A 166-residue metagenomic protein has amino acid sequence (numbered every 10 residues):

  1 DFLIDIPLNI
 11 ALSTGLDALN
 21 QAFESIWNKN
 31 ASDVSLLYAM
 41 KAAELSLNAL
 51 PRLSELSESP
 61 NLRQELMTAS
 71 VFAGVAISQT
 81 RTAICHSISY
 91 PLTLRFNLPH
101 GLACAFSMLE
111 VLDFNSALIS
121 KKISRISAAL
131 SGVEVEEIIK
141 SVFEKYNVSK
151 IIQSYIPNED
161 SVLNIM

Functional and structural regions predicted by a protein language model:
D1-T80: Carboxylate- and glycine-rich phosphate/diphosphate-binding segment that chelates Mg2+/Mn2+
G15, Y38, A42, L62-E65 (+6 more regions): Residue-level detector of well-ordered alpha-helical segments, enriched for hydrophobic/aromatic packing positions
L19-F23, L66-G74, I88, M108 (+3 more regions): Short alpha-helical scaffolding segments that buttress acidic/His motifs in well-ordered protein cores
A31-S32, A83, P99, E134 (+1 more regions): Secondary-structure junction/capping motif
A43-L47, R95-F96, A129-I138: Short, mixed-charge aromatic SLiMs
N48, R52, L94, S141-E144: A generic structural signal for well-ordered alpha-helical segments enriched in polar/charged residues
T80-G132: C-terminal catalytic subdomain
E110-M166: Mobile late-domain/C-terminal helix-loop "cap" segments that border catalytic sites or the cytosolic face
